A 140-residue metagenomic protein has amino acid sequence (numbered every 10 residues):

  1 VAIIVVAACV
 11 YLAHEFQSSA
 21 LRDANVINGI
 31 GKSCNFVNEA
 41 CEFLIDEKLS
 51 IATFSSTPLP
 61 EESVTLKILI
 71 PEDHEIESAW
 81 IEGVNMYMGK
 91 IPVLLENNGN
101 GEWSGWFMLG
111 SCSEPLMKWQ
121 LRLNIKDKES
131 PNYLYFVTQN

Functional and structural regions predicted by a protein language model:
V1-H14: Hydrophobic membrane-insertion alpha-helices, especially the h-region of bacterial N-terminal signal peptides
F16-L59: Transition segment at domain starts
E62-L66: Structural beta-strand segments of beta-rich domains
P71-I76: Short proline/glycine-enriched turn/loop motifs at strand-loop junctions of beta-rich domains
I81-G89, K126-K128: Change "in extracellular beta-sheet-rich domains … of secreted and cell-surface proteins" to "in beta-sheet-rich domains
G99-F107: Aromatic sugar-binding surface patches on proteins that engage polysaccharides or sugar-phosphate polymers
S111-P115, Q120-L134: Short, exposed beta-strand-loop hairpins at the edges of beta-sheets in extracellular/periplasmic proteins
Y135-N140: Short beta-strand edge segments in extracellular beta-sheet folds
